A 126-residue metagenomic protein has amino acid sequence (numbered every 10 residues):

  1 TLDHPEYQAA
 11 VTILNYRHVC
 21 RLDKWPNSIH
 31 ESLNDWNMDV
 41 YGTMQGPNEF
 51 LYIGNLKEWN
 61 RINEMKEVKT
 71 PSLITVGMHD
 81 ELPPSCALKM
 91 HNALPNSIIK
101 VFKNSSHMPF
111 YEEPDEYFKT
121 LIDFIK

Functional and structural regions predicted by a protein language model:
T1-K66, T70: Alpha/beta-hydrolase
H4, D80, E112: Residue-level signal for functionally critical sites in structured catalytic/ligand-binding pockets
A9-T12, N63-E67, L88-N92, D115 (+2 more regions): Replace "anionic and nucleotidyl ligands
R17, W36, L94-S97, F124: Alpha-helix boundary/capping residues
Y52, V76, M90, F110 (+1 more regions): Residues in flexible loops and secondary-structure boundaries
N55, W59-S105: Conserved loop-alpha-helix segment in the C-terminal half of the alpha/beta-hydrolase fold that carries the catalytic
N96-K126: Catalytic active-site module of serine/aspartate enzymes centered on a nucleophile-bearing elbow/loop
